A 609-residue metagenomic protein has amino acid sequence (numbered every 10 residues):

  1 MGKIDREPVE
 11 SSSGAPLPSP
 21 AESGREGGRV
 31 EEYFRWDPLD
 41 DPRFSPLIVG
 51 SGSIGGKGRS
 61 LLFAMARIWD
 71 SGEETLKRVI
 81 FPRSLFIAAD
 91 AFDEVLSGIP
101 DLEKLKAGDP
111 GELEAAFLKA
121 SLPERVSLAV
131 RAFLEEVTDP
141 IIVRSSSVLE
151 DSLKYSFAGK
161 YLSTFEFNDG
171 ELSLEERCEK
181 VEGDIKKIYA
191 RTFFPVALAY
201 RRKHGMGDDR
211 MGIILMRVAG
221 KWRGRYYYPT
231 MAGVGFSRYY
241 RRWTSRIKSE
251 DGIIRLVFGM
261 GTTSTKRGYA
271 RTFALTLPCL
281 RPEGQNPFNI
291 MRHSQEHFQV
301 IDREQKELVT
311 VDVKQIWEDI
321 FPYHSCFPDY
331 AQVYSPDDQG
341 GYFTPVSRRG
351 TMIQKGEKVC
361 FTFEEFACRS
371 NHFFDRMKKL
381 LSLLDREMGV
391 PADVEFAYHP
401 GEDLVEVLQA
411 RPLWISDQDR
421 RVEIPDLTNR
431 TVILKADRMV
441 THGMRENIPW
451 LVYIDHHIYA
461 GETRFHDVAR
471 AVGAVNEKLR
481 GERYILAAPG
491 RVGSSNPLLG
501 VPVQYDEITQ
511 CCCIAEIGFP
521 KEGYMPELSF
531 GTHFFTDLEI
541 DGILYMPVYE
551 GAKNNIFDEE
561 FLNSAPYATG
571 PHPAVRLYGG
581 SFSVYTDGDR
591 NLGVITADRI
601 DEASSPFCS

Functional and structural regions predicted by a protein language model:
D5-E31: Membrane topogenic helices and adjacent juxtamembrane segments
L17, G24, E31, R35-E73 (+3 more regions): Conserved mixed alpha/beta core segments that line enzyme active sites in large multi-domain catalysts
I80: RNA substrate-recognition surfaces in RNA-acting enzymes
S84: Conserved, mostly hydrophobic/aromatic
I87-A88, F92-L113: Extended, well-ordered alpha-helical scaffold/bundle regions in very large, multi-domain proteins
L102-G108, E395, H533-L538: A polyampholytic, Gly/Pro-enriched intrinsically disordered region
G111-E124: Metal-assisted phosphate- and nucleotidyl-transfer catalytic regions
G518-N563: Polybasic, proline/glycine-rich intrinsically disordered low-complexity segments
